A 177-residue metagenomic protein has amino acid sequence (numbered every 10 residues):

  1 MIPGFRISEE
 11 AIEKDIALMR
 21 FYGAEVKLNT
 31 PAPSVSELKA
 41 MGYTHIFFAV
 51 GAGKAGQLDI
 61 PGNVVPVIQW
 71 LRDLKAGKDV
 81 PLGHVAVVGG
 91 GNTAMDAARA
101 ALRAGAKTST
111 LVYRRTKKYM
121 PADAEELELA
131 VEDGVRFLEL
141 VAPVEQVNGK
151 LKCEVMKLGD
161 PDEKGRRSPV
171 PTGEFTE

Functional and structural regions predicted by a protein language model:
M1-R6: Short glycine-enriched, charge-decorated loop/helix-capping segments at active-site entrances that position
E10-G56, N63-P81, R103-E177: A Rossmann-like FAD-binding core segment of flavoenzymes
P81-G91: Beta1/beta-strand and adjacent pyrophosphate-binding region of the FAD-binding site in flavoprotein oxidoreductases
A94-M95: N-terminal Rossmann-fold NAD(P) dinucleotide-binding loop
A98-L102: Histidine-anchored nucleotide/phosphate-binding helix
